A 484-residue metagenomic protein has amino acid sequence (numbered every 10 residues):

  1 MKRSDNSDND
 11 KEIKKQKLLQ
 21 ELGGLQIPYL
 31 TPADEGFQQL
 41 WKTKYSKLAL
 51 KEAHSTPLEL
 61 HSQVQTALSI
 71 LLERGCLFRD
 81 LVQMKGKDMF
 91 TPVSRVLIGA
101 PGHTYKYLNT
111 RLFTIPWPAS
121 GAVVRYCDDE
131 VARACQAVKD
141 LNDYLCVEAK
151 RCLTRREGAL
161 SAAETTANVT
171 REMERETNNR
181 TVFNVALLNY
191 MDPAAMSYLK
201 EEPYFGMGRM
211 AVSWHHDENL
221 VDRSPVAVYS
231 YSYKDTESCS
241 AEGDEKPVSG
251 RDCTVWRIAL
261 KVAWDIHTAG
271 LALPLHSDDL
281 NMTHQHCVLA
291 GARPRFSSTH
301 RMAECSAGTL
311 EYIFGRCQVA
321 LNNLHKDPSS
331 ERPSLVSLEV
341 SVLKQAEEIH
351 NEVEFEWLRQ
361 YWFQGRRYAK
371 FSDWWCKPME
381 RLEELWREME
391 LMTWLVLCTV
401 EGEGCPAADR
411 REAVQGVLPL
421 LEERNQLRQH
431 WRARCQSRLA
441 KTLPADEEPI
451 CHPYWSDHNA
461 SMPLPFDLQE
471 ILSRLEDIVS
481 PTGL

Functional and structural regions predicted by a protein language model:
M1-L484: Non-heme Fe(II) oxygenase metal-center motifs and adjacent flexible, charged/small-residue loops
